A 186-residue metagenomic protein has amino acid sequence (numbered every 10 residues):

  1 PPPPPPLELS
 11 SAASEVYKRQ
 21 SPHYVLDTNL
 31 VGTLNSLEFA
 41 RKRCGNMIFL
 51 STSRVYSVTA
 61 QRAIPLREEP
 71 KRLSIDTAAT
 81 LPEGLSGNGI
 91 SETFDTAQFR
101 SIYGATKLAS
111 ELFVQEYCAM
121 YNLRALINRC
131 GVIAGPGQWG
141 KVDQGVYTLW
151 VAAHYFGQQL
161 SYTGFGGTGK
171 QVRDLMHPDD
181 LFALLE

Functional and structural regions predicted by a protein language model:
P1-A13, Y17: Single conserved hydrophobic/aromatic residue that forms the stacking wall/gate of nucleotide- or nucleobase-binding
K18-V31, F99: Short alpha-helical oligomerization interface
K18-Y24, V58-R62, W139: Conserved catalytic-core motifs of eukaryotic protein kinase domains, centered on the activation segment
L26, I48, L126-N128: Hydrophobic/aromatic beta-strand patches that form the interior of the parallel beta-sheet core in alpha/beta enzyme
L34-R100: Conserved Rossmann-fold NAD(P)-dependent oxidoreductase catalytic core, especially the SDR/UDP-sugar
Q61-N88, I102, L112-F182: NAD(P)-dependent short-chain dehydrogenase/reductase
T106: Active-site helix of classical SDR
